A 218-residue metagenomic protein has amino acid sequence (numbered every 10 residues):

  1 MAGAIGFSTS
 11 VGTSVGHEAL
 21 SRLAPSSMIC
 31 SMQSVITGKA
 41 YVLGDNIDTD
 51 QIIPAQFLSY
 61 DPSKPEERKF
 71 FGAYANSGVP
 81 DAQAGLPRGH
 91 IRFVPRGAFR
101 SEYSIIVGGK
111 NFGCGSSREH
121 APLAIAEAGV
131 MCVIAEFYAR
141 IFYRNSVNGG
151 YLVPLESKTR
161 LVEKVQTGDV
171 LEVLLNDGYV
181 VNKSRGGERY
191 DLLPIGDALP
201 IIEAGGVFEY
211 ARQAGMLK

Functional and structural regions predicted by a protein language model:
M1-F7, V11-T13, A19: N-terminal chloroplast transit peptides
A19-K218: Fe-S-dependent hydro-lyases/dehydratases of central metabolism
